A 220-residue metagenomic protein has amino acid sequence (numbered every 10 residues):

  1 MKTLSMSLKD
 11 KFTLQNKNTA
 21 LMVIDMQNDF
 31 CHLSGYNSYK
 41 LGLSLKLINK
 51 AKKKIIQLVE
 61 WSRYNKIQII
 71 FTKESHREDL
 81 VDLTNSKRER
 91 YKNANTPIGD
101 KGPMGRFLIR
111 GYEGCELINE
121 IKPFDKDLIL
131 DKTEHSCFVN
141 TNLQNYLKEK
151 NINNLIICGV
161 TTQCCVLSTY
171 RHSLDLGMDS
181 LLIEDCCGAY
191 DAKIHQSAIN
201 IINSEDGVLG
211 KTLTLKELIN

Functional and structural regions predicted by a protein language model:
M1-M22, D29-F30, Q57, W61-N65 (+2 more regions): Active-site-adjacent betaalpha module
K17-T19, S34-S62, K66-Q68: A short alpha/beta connector and helix-capping loop motif
I24-N28, K73-E74: Short loop/turn segments at strand-loop or loop-helix junctions that form parts of catalytic or ligand-binding pockets
M26-C31, Y36: Short connector loops/turns at beta-strand edges and beta->alpha or beta->beta junctions
I67-E74, I183: Short beta-strand segments at enzyme active-site cores
R77-V81: Short catalytic/ligand-binding loop motif for oxyanion handling, primarily in non-cytosolic enzymes, centered on
